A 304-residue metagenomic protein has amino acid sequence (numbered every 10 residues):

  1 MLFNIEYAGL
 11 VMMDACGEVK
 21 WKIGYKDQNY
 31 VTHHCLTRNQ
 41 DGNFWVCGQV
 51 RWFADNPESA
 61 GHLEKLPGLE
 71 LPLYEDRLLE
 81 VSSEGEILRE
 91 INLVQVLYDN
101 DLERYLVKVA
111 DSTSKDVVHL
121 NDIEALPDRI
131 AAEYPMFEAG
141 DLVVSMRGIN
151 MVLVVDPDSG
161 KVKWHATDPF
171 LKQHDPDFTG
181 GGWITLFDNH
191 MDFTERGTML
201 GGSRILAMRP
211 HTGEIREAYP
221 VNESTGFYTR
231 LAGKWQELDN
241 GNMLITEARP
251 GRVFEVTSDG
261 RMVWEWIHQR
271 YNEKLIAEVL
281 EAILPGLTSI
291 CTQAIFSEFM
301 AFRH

Functional and structural regions predicted by a protein language model:
M1-H304: Histidine-/acidic-rich catalytic cores in large beta-rich domains
